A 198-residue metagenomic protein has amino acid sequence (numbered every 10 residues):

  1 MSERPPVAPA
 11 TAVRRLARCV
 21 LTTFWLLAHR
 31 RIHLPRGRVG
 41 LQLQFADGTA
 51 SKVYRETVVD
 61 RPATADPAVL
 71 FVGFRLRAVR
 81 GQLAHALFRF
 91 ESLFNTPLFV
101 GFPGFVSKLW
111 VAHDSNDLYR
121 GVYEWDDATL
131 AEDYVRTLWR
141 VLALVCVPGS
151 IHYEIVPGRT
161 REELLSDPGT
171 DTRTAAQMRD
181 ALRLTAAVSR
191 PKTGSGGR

Functional and structural regions predicted by a protein language model:
M1-F102, V156-R198: Short S/T/G/P-rich N-terminal loop/turn motif that feeds into the first structured element of a domain
E3, V69-R75, S107-T137: Short, well-ordered beta-strand segments in beta-rich or mixed alpha/beta enzyme and ligand-binding folds
P62-T64, L98, V111-A112, A143-V145: Generic marker of residues within folded, mature protein domains
A84-L87, Y123, Y134-R136, P148-G149 (+1 more regions): Surface-exposed beta-strand edges and their flanking turn/coil or helix-capping segments
L138-L142: Short, non-transmembrane amphipathic alpha-helical segments
L144-P157: Conserved short beta-strand edge segments in small beta-sheet-based binding/regulatory domains
